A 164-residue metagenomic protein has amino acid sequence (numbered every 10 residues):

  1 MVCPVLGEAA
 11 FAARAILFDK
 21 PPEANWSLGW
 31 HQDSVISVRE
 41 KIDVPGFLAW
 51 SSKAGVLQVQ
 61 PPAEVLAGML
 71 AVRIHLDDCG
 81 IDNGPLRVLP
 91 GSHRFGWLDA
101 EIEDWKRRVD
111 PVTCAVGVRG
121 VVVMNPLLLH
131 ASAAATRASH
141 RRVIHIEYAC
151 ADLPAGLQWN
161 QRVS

Functional and structural regions predicted by a protein language model:
M1-V118, A131, A135-S139, I146-Q158: Non-heme Fe(II) oxygenase catalytic core, chiefly the N-lobe of the double-stranded beta-helix
M124-H130: Short, charged beta-turn/beta-strand-edge "cap" motif at the junction between a beta-strand and an adjacent loop
Q161-S164: Glycine- and charge-enriched low-complexity intrinsically disordered segments
